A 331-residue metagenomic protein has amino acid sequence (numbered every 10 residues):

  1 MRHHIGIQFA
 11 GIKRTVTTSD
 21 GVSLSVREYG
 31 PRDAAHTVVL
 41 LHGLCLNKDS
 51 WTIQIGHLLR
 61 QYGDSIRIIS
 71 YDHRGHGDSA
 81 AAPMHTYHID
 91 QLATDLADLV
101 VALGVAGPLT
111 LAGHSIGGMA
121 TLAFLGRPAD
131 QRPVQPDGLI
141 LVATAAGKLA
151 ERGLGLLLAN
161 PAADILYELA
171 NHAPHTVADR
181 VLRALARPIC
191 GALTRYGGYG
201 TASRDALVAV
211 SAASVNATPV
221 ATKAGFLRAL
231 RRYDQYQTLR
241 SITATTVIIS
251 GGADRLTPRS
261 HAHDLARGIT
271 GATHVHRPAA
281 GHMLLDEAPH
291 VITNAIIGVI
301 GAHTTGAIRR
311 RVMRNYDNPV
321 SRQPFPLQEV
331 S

Functional and structural regions predicted by a protein language model:
V22-A81, L99: Conserved HGGG/HGGXW glycine-rich cap/lid loop of the alpha/beta-hydrolase fold
G43-N47, S115, A145: Active-site glycine-rich loops that stabilize anionic/oxyanionic intermediates across multiple enzyme folds
G63-I116, A123-Q135, N294: Active-site loop/oxyanion-hole signature of alpha/beta-hydrolase fold enzymes
G126, D130-V177: Flexible "cap/lid" loop of the alpha/beta hydrolase fold
H175-R240: Conserved alpha/beta-hydrolase catalytic His-Asp/Glu region
I242, I248-S250, D254: Short beta-strand/loop motif that positions the catalytic acidic residue of the alpha/beta-hydrolase fold
G252-T257, H282: Acidic catalytic loop of the alpha/beta-hydrolase fold
T270-S331: Catalytic active-site module of serine/aspartate enzymes centered on a nucleophile-bearing elbow/loop
